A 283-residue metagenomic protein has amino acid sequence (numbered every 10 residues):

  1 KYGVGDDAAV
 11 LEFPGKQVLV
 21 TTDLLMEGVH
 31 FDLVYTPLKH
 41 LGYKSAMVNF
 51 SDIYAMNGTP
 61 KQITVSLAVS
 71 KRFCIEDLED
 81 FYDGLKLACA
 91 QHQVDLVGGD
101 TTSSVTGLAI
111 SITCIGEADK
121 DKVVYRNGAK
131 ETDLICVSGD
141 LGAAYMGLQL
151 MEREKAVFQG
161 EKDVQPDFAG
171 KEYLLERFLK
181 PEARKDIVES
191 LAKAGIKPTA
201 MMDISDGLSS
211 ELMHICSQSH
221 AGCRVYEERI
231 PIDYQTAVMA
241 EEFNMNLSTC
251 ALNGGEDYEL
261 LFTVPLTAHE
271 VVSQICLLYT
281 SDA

Functional and structural regions predicted by a protein language model:
K1-Y54: N-terminal glycine-rich phosphate/pyrophosphate-binding loops that anchor nucleotide-derived ligands and cofactors
Y2, K180, C250-N253: Short Gly/Pro-enriched turn/cap motifs at secondary-structure boundaries
V10, N49, N57, L96 (+3 more regions): Residue-level signal for inorganic ion chemistry
E12-G15, L25, P60-E154: Glycine-rich anion-binding loops of enzyme active sites
L38-Q62, D83-Q91, S190, S210-I215: Small-aliphatic-rich amphipathic alpha-helix that forms the alpha element of a beta-alpha
R72-D95, S103-I110, I115, K193 (+1 more regions): Glycine-/charge-enriched secondary-structure boundary and capping motifs
G147-F168: Short, compositionally biased
P166-H214: Polyanion-binding loop/helix "lid" in catalytic or ligand-binding cores
